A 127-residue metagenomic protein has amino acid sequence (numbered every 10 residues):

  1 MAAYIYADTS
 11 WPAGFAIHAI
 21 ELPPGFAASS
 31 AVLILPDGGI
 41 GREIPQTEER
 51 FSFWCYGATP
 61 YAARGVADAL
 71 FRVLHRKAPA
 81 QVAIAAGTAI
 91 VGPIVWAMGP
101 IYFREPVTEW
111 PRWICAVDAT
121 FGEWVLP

Functional and structural regions predicted by a protein language model:
M1-E43, K77-A89, P127: Small/polar-rich, solvent-exposed N-terminal microdomains that initiate assembly or binding
M1-Y4, G65, A69-V73: Long, highly charged amphipathic alpha-helices
I5-A7, A16, R72, R104 (+1 more regions): Compositionally biased, low-structure terminal segments
I17, P36, Q46-E49, F53 (+1 more regions): A near-ubiquitous, low-amplitude feature marking generic local secondary-structure context
I40-R42, Y61-A63, P106, V125: Residues in flexible loops and secondary-structure boundaries
P45-A63, D68-L70, P111-G122: Oligomerization/assembly interface segments of phage tail-like spikes and tubes
H75-P127: Acidic-leaning, charged glycine-interspersed low-complexity segments
